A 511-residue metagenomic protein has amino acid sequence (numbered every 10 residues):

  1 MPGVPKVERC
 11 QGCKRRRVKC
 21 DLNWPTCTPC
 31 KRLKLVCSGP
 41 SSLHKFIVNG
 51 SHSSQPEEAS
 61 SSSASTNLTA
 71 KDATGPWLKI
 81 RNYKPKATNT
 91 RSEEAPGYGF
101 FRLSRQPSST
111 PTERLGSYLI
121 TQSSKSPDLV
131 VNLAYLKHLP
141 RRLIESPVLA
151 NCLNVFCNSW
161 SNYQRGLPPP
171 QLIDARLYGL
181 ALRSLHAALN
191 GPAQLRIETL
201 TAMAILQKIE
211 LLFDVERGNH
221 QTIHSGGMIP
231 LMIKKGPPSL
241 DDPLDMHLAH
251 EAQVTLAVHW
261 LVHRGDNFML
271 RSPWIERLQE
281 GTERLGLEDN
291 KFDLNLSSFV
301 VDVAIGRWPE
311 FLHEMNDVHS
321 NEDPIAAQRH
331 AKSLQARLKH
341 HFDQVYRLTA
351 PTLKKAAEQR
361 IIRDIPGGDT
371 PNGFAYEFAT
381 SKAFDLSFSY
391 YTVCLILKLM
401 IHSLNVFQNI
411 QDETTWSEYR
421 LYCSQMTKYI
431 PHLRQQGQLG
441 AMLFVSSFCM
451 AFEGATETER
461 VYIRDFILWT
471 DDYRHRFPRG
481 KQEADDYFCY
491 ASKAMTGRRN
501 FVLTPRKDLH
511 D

Functional and structural regions predicted by a protein language model:
M1-P147, G497, F501-H510: Charge-rich, intrinsically disordered regulatory segments
T26, S146-L149, L195-T199, Q221 (+5 more regions): Helix-start/N-cap signature of alpha-helical segments
R102, L133, G440-F444, E457-D511: C-terminal region signature
S124-L133, P170, D174-Y178, P366-G368 (+1 more regions): Helix-turn-helix repeat elements of alpha-solenoid scaffolds
C152-L167, R176-G218, G226-K235, L248-H263 (+3 more regions): Hydrophobic/aromatic-rich effector regions of fungal transcription factors
R165-Q171, A193, D214-V215, N321 (+2 more regions): Short, surface-exposed loop/turn segments at secondary-structure junctions
K208-D323, D511: Acidic/serine-rich, low-complexity amphipathic helices located in mid- to C-terminal regulatory regions
L278-D472: Cytosolic regulatory protein-protein interaction regions
